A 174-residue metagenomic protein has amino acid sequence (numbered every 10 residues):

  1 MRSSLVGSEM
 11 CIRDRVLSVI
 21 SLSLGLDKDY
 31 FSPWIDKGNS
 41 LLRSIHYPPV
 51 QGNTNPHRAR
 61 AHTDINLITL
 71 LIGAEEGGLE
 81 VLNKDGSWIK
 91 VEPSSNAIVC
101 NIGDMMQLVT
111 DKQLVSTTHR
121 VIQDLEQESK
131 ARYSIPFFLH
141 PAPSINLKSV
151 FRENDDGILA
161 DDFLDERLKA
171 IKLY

Functional and structural regions predicted by a protein language model:
M1-G7, I12: Single conserved hydrophobic/aromatic residue that forms the stacking wall/gate of nucleotide- or nucleobase-binding
S8, F31-I35, R58-A61, Q127: Conserved, non-catalytic sequence blocks in retroelement Pol enzymes and Pol-derived host proteins
R15-P33, K112: Surface-exposed helix-capping loop/turn segments at secondary-structure junctions
F31, G52, P56, L71-R167 (+1 more regions): Catalytic core of Fe(II)/2-oxoglutarate
N39-L41, I65-T69, E76: Short glycine-rich loop/turn motifs
H46-H62: Conserved short histidine dyad/triad with adjacent acidic residue
